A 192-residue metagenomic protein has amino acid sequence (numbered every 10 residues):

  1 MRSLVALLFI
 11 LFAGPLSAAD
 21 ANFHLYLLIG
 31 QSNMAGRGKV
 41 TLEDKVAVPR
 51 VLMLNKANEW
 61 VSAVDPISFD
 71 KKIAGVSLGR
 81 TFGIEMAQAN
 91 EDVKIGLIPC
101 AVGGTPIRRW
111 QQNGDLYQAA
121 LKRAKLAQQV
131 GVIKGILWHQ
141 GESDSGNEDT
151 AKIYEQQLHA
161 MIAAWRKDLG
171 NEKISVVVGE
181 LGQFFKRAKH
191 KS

Functional and structural regions predicted by a protein language model:
S3-G14: Sec-dependent N-terminal signal peptides
A19-S192: Cell-envelope and extracellular/periplasmic
